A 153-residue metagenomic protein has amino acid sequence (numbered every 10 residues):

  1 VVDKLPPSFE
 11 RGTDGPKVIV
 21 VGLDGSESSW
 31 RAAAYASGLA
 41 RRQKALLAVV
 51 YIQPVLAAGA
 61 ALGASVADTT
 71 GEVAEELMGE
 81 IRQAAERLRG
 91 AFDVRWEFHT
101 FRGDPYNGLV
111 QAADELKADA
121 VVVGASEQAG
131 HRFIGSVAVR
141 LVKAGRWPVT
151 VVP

Functional and structural regions predicted by a protein language model:
V1-G15, E86-V121, Q128: Structural beta-alpha unit
K4, S8-A67, A144: Small/aliphatic-rich secondary-structure junction motif
A48-V50, E97-F101, T150: General small-molecule cofactor/ligand-binding pocket signal
Y51-I52, G124-S126, P153: Short secondary-structure boundary segments
A64-D68, E115-K117, V139-R140: Short, hinge-like loop/turn segments at secondary-structure boundaries
V66-E80: A short acidic, glycine-rich active-site loop that binds or catalyzes chemistry on phosphate/adenosine moieties
A120-A144: Glycine-rich, Arg-bearing micro-motifs that act as flexible, cationic patches
A144-P153: Short, acidic/small-residue loops that bind anionic groups at enzyme active sites
